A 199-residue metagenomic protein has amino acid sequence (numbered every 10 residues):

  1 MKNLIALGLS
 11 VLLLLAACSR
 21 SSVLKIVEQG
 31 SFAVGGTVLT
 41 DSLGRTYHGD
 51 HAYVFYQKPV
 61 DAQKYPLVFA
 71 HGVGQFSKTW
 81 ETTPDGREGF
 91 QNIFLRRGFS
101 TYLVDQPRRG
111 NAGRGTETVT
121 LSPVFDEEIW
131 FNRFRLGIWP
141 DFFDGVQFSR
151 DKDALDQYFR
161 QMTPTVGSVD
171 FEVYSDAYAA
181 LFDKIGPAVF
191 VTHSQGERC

Functional and structural regions predicted by a protein language model:
K2-S10: Sec-dependent signal peptide recognition, specifically the positively charged N-region followed immediately by
S21-A62: N-terminal cap/lid segment of alpha/beta-hydrolase-fold proteins
K64-G72: Short beta-strand element of the alpha/beta-hydrolase
V73-D85, Q91, Y102, N111: Short substrate-entry loop that stabilizes the transition state in hydrolases
R108-L121: Glycine-rich "HGGG/HGxG" loop immediately N-terminal to the catalytic nucleophile of the alpha/beta-hydrolase
S168-A188: Conserved acidic catalytic loop of the alpha/beta-hydrolase fold
V191-E197: Gly/Ala-rich beta-loop-alpha elbow adjacent to hydrolase catalytic centers
